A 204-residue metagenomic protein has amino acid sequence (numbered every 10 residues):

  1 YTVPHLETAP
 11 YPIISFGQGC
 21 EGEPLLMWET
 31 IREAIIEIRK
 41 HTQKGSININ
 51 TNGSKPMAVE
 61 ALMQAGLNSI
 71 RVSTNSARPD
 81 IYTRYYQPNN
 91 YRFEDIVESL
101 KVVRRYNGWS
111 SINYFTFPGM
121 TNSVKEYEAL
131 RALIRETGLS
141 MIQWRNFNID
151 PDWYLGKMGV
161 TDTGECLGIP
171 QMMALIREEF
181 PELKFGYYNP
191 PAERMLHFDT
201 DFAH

Functional and structural regions predicted by a protein language model:
Y1-E33, R39-A58, A65-I96, S140-Q143: Core AdoMet radical
G19-E21, N52-S54, N75-A77, F115-F117 (+2 more regions): Active-site beta-loop-alpha junctions enriched in small/polar residues
L26, T30, Q87-E94, N122-E126 (+1 more regions): Alpha-helix N-cap and loop-to-helix initiation/capping positions
E29-T42, E94-N107, T163-F185: Alpha-helix-loop-beta-strand connector modules within alpha/beta enzyme cores
I38, L62, V103, L133-I134: Generic structural signal for hydrophobic
A65, Y106, E136-T137: Structural motif
Y86-N89, S99-E126: Conserved strand-turn element in the central/C-terminal portion of the radical SAM core barrel that lines
K125-H204: Auxiliary Fe-S-binding modules of radical SAM enzymes
